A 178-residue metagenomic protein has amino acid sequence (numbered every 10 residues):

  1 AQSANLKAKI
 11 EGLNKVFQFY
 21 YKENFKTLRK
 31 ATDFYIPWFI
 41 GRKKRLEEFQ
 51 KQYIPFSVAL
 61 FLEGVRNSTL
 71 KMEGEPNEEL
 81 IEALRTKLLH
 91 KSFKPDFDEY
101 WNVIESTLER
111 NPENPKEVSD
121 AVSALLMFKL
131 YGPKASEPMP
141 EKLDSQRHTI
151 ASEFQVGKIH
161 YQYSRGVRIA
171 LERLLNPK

Functional and structural regions predicted by a protein language model:
Q2-N5, L84, L171: Intrinsic disorder/low-complexity segments
S3-R45, P140-R147: Short amphipathic alpha-helical segments and their helix-coil junctions
Y21, D33, V58-T69, R85 (+3 more regions): Alpha-helical repeat scaffolds in large eukaryotic proteins
K26-E75: N-terminal interaction modules that seed assembly of large macromolecular complexes
E73-L84: Charge-enriched interaction surfaces
T86-K178: Helix-driven interaction modules
